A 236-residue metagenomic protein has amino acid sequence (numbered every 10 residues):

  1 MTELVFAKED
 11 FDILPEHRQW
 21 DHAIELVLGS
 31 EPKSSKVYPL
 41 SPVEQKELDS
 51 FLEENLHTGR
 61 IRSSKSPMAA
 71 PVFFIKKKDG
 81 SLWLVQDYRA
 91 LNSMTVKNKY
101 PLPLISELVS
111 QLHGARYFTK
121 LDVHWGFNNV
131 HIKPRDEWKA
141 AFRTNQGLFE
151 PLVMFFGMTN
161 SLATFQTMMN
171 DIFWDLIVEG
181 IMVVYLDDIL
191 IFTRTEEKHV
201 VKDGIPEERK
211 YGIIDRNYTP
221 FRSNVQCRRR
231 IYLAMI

Functional and structural regions predicted by a protein language model:
M1-I236: Retroelement reverse transcriptase polymerase core
